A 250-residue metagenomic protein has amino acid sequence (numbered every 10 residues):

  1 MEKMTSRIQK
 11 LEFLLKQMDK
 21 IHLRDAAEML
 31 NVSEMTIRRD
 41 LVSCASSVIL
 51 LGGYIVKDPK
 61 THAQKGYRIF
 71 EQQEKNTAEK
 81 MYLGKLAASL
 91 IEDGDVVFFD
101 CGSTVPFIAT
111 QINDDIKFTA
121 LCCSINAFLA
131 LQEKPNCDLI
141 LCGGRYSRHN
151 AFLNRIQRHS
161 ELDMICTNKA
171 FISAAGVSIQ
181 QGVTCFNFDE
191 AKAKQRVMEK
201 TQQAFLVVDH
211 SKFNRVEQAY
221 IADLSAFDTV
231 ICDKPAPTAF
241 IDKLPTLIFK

Functional and structural regions predicted by a protein language model:
E2-Q9, F13-H22, M29, E34-F98 (+2 more regions): HTH-adjacent hinge/linker in prokaryotic transcriptional regulators
M4, C101, A120, F186: Charged, low-complexity surface patches
F13, H22-R24, N31, T36 (+2 more regions): Conserved phosphate- and dinucleotide-binding cores of soluble alpha/beta proteins, encompassing both enzyme active
T77-K80, L121, A151, N187: A conditional alpha-helix N-cap/helix-loop micro-motif detector
V96, K117-T119, C166: Residues that mark the start of a beta-strand
S103-P106: Gly/Ser/Thr-rich loops at beta-strand to alpha-helix junctions that form or flank small-molecule/cofactor-binding
Q111-D114, F118-A120, S124-L129: Catalytic core of membrane glycerolipid acyltransferases/transacylases, capturing the structured, soluble-facing
